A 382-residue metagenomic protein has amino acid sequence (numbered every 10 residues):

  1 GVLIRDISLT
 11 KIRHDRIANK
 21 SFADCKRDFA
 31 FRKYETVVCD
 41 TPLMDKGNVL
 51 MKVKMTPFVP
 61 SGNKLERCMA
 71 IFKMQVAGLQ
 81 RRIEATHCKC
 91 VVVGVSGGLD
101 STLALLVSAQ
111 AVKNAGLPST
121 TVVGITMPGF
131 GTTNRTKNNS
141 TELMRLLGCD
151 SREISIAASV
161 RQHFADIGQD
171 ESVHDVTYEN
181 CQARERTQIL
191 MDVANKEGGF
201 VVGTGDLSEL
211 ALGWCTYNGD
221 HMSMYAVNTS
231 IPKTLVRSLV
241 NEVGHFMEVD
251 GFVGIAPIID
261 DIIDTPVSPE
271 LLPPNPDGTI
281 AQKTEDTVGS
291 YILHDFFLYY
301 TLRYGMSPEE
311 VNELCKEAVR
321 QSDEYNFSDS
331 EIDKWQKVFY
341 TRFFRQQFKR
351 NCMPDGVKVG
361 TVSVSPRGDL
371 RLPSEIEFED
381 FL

Functional and structural regions predicted by a protein language model:
G1-L3: CN hydrolase (nitrilase-like) catalytic-core segments centered on the catalytic cysteine and neighboring Lys/Glu
R5-I7: Generic detection of short hydrophobic beta-strand segments and adjacent strand-loop junctions
T10-G97, S101-L382: ATP/NTP-dependent adenylation/nucleotidyl-transfer catalytic domains that generate, transfer, or process NMP-activated
